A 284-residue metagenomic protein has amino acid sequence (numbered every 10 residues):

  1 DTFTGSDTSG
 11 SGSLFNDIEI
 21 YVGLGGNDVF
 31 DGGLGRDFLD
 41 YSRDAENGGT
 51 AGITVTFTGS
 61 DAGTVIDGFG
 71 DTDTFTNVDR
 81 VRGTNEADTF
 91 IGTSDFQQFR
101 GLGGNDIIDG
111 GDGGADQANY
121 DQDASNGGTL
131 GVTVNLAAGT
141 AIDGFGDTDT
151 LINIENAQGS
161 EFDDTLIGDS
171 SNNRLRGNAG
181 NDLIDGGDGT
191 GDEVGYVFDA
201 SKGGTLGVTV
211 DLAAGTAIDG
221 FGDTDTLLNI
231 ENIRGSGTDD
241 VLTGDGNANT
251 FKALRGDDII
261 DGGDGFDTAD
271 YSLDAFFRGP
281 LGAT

Functional and structural regions predicted by a protein language model:
D1-G12, L34-G70, G113-G146, D188-G222 (+1 more regions): GD-rich hexapeptide-repeat beta-solenoids
T2-T4, S13, I20-G25, V29-L34 (+21 more regions): Short beta-strand elements of solenoid repeat domains
G26, E46, I53, T76 (+11 more regions): Generic cytosolic/nucleocytoplasmic N-terminal low-complexity/intrinsically disordered segments
D73-R80, D149-N156, D225-N232: Signature of short aromatic-glycine-proline-rich micro-motifs recurring in repeat-based ectodomains
